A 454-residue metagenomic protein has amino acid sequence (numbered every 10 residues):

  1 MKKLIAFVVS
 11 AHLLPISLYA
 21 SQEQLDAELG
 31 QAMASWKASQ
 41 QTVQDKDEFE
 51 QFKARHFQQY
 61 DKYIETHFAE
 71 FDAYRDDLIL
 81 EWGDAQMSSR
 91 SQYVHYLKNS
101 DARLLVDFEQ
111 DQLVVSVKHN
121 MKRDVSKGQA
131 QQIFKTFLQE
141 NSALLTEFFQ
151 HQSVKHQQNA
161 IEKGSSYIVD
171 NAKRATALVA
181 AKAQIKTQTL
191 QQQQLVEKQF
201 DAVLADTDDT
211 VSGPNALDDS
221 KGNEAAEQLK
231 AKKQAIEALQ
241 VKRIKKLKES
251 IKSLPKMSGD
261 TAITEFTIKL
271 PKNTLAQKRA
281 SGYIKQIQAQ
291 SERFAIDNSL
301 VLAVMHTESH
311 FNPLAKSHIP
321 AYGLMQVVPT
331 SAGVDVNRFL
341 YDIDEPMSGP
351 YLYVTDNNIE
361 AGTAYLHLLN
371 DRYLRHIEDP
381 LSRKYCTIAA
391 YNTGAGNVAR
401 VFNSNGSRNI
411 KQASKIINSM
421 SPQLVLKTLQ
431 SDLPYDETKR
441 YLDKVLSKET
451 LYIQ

Functional and structural regions predicted by a protein language model:
M1-S21: Classical Sec-dependent N-terminal signal peptides that target proteins to the secretory pathway
L18-F294, N298-A303, D371, I377 (+1 more regions): Cell-wall glycan-active module
N120, H310, T330-A332: Solvent-exposed coil/turn segments that connect beta secondary-structure elements in extracytoplasmic/periplasmic
L275-K278, G349-I359, D436-E437: Active-site metal-coordination segments of metallo-dependent hydrolases
Q288, A295-I319, Q326-V328, G362-T363 (+2 more regions): Short, functionally critical alpha-helical segments immediately adjacent to catalytic or ligand/cofactor-binding
S309-H318, V334, L369, T393-N405: Secretory-pathway/luminal and periplasmic proteins that interact with or process carbohydrate-rich
H318-P346, N357-L368, I417-M420, V445: Substrate-binding/active-site groove segments that recognize and process beta-1,4-linked N-acetyl-hexosamine
H376-A399: Active-site/pore-lining binding-face segments in mid-to-C-terminal subdomains
